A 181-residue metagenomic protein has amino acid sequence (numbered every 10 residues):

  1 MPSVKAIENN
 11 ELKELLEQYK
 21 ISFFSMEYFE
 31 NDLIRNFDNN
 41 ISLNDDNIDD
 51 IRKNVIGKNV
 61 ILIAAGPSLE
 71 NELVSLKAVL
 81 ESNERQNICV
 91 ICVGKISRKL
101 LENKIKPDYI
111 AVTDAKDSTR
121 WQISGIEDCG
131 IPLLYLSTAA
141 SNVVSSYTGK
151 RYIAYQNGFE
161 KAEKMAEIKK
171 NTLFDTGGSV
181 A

Functional and structural regions predicted by a protein language model:
M1-N87, R98-N103, P107, S118-I131 (+1 more regions): N-terminal donor/sugar-recognition subdomains of glycan-related enzymes, prototypically the membrane-proximal stem
L62-A64, L134-L136, A154: Short beta-strand segments
I91, Y109-A111, L134, Y152: Hydrophobic/aromatic beta-strand patches that form the interior of the parallel beta-sheet core in alpha/beta enzyme
I91-C92, D114-S118, G125, T172-V180: Short, glycine/acidic-rich beta->alpha junctions
G94-S97, V112-T119, L136-A140, Q156-E160: Short, acidic/turn-prone active-site loops that include or flank metal/cofactor- and phosphate-binding residues
S141-A181: Active-site/ligand-binding-proximal alpha/beta "capping" segment
